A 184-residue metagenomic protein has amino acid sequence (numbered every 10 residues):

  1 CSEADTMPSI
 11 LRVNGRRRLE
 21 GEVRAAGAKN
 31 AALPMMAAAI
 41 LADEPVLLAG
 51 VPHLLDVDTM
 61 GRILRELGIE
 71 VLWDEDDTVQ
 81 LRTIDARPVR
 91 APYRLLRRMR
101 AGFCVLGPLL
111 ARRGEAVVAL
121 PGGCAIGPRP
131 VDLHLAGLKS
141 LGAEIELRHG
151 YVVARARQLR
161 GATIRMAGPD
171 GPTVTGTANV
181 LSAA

Functional and structural regions predicted by a protein language model:
C1-A184: Structural preference for solvent-exposed beta-strand-turn elements and adjacent flexible terminal/loop segments within
